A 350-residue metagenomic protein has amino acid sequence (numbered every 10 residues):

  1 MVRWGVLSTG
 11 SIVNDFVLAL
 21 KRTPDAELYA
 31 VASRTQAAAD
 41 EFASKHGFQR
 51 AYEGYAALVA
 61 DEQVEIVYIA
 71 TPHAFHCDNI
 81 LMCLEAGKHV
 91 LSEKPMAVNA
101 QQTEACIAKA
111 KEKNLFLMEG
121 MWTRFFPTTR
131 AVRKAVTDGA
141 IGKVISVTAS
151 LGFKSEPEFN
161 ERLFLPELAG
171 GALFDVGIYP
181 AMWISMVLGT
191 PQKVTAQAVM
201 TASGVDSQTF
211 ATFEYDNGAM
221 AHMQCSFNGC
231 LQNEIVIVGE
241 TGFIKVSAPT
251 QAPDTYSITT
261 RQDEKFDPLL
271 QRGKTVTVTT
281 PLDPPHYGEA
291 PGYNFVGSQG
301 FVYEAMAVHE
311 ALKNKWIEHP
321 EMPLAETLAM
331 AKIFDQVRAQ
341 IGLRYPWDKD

Functional and structural regions predicted by a protein language model:
M1-H46: N-terminal Rossmann-like dinucleotide-binding module
A37, Q49-K109: Beta-loop-alpha module in the N-terminal Rossmann-like domain of NAD(P)-dependent dehydrogenases, especially those
Y52, S92, L117-E119, V246: Hydrophobic residues in well-ordered beta-strands that form the structural core
I66-Y68, Y303-D350: C-terminal helix-rich "cap/oligomerization" subdomain common to oxidoreductases
A105-W122, G142-I145: Rossmann-fold dehydrogenase core element
T123-Q197, T201-A202: Predominantly a Rossmann-like dinucleotide-binding segment in NAD(P)-dependent oxidoreductases
M200, G204-V205, A219-M306, W316-A325: NAD(P)-dinucleotide binding in Rossmann-like oxidoreductases
